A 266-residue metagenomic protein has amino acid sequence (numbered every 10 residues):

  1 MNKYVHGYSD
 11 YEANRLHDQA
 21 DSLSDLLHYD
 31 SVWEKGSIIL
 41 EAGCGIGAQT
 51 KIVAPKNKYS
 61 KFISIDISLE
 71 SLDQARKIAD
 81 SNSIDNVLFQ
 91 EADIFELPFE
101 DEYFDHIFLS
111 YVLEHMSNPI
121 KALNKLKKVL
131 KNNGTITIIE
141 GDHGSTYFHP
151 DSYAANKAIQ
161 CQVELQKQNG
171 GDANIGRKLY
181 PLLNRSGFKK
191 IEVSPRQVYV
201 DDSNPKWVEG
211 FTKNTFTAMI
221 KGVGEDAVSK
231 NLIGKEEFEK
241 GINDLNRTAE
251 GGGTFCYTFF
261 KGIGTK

Functional and structural regions predicted by a protein language model:
N2-D21: Class I SAM-dependent methyltransferase Rossmann-like catalytic core, especially the SAM/SAH-binding loop
K3-V5, S194-G252: C-terminal helical/coil "lid" or tail adjacent to the Rossmann-like core of SAM-dependent
D18-S37, I52: Conserved alpha-helix/loop element of class I SAM-dependent methyltransferases that forms part of the SAM/SAH-binding
L40, I46-E96, K121: Class I SAM-dependent methyltransferase SAM/SAH-binding core
F95-H106: A short acidic, Gly/Pro-enriched loop at the edge of an enzyme's catalytic core that lines a small-molecule cofactor
D105-P119: A short SAM/SAH-binding and catalytic strip from SAM-dependent methyltransferases
I120-T135: A short glycine-rich, Lys/Arg-flanked "PGG" loop and its adjoining helix->strand segment in the class I
T137-N204, N214: Conserved catalytic/acceptor-binding region of the Class I
